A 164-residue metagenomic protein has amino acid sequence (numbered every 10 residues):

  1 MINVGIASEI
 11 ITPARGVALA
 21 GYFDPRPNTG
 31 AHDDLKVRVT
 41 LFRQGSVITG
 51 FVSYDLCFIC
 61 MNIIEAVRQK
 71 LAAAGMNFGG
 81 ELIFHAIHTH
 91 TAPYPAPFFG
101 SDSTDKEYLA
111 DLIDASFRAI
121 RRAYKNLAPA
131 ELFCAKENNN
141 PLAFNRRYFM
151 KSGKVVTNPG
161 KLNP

Functional and structural regions predicted by a protein language model:
M1-P164: Conserved beta-alpha junction segments in alpha/beta enzyme cores
